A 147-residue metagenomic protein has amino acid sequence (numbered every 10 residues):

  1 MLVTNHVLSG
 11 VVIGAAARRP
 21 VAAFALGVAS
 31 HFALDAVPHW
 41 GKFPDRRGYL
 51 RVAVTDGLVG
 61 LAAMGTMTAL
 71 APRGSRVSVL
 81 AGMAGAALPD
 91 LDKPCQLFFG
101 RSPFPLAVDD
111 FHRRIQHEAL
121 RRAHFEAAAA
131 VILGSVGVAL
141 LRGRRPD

Functional and structural regions predicted by a protein language model:
M1-D147: N-terminal membrane-targeting hydrophobic helices
